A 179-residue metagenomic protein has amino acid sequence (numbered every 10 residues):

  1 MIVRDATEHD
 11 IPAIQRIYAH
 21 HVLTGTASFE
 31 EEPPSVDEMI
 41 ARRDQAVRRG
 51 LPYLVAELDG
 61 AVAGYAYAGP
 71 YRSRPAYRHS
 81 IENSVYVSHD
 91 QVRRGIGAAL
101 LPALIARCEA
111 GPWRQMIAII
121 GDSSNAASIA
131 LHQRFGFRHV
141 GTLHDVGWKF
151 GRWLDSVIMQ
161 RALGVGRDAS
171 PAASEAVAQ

Functional and structural regions predicted by a protein language model:
I2-R16: A short beta-loop-alpha structural element at the N-terminal edge of CoA-dependent acyl/N-acetyltransferase catalytic
D5, P33-D90, L101-P102, R107 (+1 more regions): Acetyl-CoA-dependent GNAT
Q15-R43: Conserved GNAT-fold acetyl-CoA-binding loop/helix
Y67-P70, I119-I120, Q133, R138-D155 (+1 more regions): Conserved catalytic-core motifs of GNAT/GCN5-like acyltransferases
I81, D145-Q179: C-terminal "cap" of GNAT-fold acetyltransferases
V85-D90, R94, D122-S124: Active-site acidic-Proline motif in GNAT/NAT acetyltransferases
R93-C108, A126, A130-R134: Conserved acetyl-CoA-binding loop-helix of GNAT-fold acetyltransferases
C108-G121: Conserved GNAT acetyl-CoA-binding A-motif
